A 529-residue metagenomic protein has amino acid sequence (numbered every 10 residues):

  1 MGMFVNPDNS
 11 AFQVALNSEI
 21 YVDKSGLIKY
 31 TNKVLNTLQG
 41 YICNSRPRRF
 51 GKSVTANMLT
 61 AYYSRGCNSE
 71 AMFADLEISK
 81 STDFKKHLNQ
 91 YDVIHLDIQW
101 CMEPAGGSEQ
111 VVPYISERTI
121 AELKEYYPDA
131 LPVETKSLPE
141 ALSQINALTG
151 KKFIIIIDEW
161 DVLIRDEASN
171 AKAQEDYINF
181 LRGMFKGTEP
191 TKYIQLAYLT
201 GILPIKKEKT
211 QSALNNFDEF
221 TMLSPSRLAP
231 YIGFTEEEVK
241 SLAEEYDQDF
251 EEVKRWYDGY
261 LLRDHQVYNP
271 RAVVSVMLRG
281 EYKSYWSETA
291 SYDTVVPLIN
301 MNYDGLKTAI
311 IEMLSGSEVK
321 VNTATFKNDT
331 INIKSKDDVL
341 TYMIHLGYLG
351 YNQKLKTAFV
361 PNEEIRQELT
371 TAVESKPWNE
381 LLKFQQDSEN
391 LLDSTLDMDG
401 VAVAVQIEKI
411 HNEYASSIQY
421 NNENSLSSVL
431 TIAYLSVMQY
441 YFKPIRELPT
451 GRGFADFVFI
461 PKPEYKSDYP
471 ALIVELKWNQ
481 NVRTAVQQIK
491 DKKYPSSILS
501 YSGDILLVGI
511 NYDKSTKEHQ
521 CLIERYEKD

Functional and structural regions predicted by a protein language model:
M1-N422, Y441, I445: Phosphate-binding site recognition
Q144-T149, M438-D468: Active-site metal-binding core of divalent-cation-utilizing nuclease and nuclease-like domains
I154, P470-V474, L506: Structural motif
Q174-F180, W478-P495: Mg2+/Mn2+-dependent nuclease catalytic core
G183-T191, T341-L349, T431-S436, Q488-V508: Metal-dependent nuclease catalytic cores in nucleic-acid-processing enzymes, especially RNase H-like/related
A415-G451, A455: Catalytic cores of nuclease domains that cleave nucleic-acid phosphodiester backbones
L430, A455-P461, Y469-Q480, K492: Conserved catalytic cores of phosphodiester-cleaving nucleases, focusing on short active-site segments
S497, G503-D529: Domain-level recognition of nuclease-like catalytic cores that cleave nucleotide substrates
